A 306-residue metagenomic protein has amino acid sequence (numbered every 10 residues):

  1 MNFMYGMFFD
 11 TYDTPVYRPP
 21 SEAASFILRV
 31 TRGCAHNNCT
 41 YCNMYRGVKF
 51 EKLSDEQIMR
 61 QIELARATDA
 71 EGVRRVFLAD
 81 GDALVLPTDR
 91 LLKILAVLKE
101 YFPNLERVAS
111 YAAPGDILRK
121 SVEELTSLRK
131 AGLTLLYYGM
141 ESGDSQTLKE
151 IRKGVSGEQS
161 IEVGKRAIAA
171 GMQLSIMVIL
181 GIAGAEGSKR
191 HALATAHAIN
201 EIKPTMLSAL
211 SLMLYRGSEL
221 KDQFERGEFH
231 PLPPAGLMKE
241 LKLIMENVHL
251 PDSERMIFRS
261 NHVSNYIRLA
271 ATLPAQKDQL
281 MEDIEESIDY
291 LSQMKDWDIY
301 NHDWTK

Functional and structural regions predicted by a protein language model:
N2-E22, N200-K306: Auxiliary Fe-S-binding modules of radical SAM enzymes
Y12-R60: Canonical Radical SAM [4Fe-4S] cluster-binding loop centered on the CxxxCxxC motif and its immediate flanking residues
F26-L28, V76, E106-S110, L136-Y138 (+3 more regions): Hydrophobic faces of well-ordered beta-strands that scaffold small-molecule active sites in alpha/beta enzyme cores
C34, C42, I58, L78 (+5 more regions): Conserved, mostly hydrophobic/aromatic
I58, L91, S121, S160 (+3 more regions): Aromatic/hydrophobic pocket-lining residues that form the small-molecule binding cavity in soluble enzyme cores
R66-A169: Conserved SAM/AdoMet-binding glycine-rich loop
G115, G143-T147, A167-H191, L210-R216 (+1 more regions): Conserved strand-turn element in the central/C-terminal portion of the radical SAM core barrel that lines
E123-L125, A183-E201: Catalytic cores of alpha/beta
